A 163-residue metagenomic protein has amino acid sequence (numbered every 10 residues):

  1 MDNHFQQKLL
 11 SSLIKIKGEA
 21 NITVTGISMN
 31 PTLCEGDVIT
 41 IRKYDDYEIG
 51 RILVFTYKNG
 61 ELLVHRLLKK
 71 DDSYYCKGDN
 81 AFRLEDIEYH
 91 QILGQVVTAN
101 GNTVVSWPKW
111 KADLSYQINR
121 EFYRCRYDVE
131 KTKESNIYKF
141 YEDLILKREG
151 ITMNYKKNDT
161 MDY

Functional and structural regions predicted by a protein language model:
M1-Y163: Extended hydrophobic leader/signal-anchor segments used for secretion and membrane insertion
